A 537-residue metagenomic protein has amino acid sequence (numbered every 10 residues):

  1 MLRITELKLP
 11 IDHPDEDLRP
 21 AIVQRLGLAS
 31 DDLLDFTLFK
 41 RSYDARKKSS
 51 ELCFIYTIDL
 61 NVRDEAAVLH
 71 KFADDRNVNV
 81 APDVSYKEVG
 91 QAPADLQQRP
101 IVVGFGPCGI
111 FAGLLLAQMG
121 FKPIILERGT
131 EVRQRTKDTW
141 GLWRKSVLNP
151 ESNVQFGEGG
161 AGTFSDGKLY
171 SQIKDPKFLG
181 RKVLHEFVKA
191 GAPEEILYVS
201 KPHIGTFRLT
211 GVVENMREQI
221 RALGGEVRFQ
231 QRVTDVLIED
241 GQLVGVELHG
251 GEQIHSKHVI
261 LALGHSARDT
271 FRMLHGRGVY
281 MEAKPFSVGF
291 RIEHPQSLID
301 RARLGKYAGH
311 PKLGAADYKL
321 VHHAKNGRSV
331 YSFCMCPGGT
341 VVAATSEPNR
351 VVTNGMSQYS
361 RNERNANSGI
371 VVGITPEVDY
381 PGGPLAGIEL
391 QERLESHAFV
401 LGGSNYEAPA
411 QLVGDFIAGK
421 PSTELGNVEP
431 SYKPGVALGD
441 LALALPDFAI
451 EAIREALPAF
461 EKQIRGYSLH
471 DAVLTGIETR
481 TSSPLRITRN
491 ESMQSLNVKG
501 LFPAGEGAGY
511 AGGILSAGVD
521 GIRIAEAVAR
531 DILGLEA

Functional and structural regions predicted by a protein language model:
M1-L52, I58-A537: Residues forming the flavin
